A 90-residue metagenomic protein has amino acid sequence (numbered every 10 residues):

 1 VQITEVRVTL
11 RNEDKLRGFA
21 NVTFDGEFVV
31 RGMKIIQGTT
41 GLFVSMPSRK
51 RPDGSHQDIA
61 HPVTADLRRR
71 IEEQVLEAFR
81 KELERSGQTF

Functional and structural regions predicted by a protein language model:
V1-F90: Single-stranded nucleic acid-binding surfaces, predominantly the OB-fold ssDNA-binding core
